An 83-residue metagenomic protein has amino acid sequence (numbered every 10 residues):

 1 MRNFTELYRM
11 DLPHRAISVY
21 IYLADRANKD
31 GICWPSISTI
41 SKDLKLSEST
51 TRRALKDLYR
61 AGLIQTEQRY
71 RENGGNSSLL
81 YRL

Functional and structural regions predicted by a protein language model:
M1-Q65, G74-S78: Short recognition helix of helix-turn-helix/winged-helix DNA-binding domains
